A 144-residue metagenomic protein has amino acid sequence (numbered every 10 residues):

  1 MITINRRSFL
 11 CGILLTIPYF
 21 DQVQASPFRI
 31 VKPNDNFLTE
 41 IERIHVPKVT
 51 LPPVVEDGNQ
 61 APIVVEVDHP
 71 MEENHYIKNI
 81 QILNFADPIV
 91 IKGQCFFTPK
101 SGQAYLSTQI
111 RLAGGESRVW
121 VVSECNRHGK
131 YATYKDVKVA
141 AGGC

Functional and structural regions predicted by a protein language model:
M1-I17, D21: N-terminal secretory signal peptides and thylakoid transit peptides that target proteins across membranes
Q24-N59, V90-F96: Transition segment at domain starts
P62-P70: Short edge beta-strand/loop segments characteristic of extracellular beta-sandwich folds
N79-L83: Beta-strand signatures of extracellular beta-sandwich domains
K100-L106: Aromatic sugar-binding surface patches on proteins that engage polysaccharides or sugar-phosphate polymers
I110-E116: Surface-exposed, short loops/turns at beta-strand junctions within beta-sandwich domains
C125-A132: Short acidic/polar inter-strand loop motif in beta-rich domains
D136-G142: Short beta-strand edge segments in extracellular beta-sheet folds
